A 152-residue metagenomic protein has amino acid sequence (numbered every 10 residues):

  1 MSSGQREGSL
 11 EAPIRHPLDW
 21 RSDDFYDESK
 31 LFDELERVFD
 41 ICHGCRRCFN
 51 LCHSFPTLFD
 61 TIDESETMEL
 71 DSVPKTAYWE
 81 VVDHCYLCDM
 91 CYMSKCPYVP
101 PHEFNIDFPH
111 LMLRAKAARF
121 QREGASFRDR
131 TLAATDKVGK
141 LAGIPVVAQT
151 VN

Functional and structural regions predicted by a protein language model:
M1-D40: Generic start-of-chain signal for non-secretory N-termini
S29-F39, E64-N152: Iron-sulfur-cluster electron-transfer modules
R47: A short, cysteine/histidine-rich metal-binding "knuckle" motif
C52: Conserved, mostly hydrophobic/aromatic
F55-T57, P101: An acidic- and aromatic-residue-enriched active-site/binding cleft used to recognize and process polar
T57-D63: Conserved C-terminal segment of the DHp
